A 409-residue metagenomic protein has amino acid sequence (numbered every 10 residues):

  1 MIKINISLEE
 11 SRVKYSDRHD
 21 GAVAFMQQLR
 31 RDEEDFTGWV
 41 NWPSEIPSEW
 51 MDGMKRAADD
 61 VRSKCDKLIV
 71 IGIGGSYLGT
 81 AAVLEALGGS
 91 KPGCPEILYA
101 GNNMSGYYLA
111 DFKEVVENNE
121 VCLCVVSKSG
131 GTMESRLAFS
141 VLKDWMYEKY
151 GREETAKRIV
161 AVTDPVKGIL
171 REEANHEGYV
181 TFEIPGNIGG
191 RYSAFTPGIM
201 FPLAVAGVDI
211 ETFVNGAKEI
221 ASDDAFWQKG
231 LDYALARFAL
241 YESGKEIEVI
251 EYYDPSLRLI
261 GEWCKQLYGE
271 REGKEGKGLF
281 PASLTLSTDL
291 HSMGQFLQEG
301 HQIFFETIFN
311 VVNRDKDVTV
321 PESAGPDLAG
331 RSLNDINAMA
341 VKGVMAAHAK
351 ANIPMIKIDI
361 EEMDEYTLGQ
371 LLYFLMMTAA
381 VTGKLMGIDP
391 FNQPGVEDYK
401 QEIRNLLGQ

Functional and structural regions predicted by a protein language model:
M1-D59, S323-D327, G343: Extended, charge-enriched "interface" segments that sit outside catalytic cores
G53-D66, D111-V121, A236-E246, L297-Q302: Glycine-rich phosphate/diphosphate-binding loops that line cofactor/substrate pockets in enzymes
D59-A225, N405: Glycine-rich phosphate-binding loops that contact phosphosugars or nucleotide phosphates
V70, L123-V125, A161, I250 (+2 more regions): Structural beta-sheet core signal
A86-E96, W145, L267-G278, A347-A351: Short helix-loop-beta junction
Y150-E306, G395-Q409: Active-site phosphate/pyrophosphate-binding segments
A282-D364: Helicase-primase coupling helices
G369-Q409: Generic C-terminus detector
